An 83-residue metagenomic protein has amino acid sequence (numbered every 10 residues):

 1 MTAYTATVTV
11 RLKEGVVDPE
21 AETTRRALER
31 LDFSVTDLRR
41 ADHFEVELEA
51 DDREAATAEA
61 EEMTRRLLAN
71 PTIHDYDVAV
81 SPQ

Functional and structural regions predicted by a protein language model:
M1-Q83: Long, contiguous binding/interaction regions
